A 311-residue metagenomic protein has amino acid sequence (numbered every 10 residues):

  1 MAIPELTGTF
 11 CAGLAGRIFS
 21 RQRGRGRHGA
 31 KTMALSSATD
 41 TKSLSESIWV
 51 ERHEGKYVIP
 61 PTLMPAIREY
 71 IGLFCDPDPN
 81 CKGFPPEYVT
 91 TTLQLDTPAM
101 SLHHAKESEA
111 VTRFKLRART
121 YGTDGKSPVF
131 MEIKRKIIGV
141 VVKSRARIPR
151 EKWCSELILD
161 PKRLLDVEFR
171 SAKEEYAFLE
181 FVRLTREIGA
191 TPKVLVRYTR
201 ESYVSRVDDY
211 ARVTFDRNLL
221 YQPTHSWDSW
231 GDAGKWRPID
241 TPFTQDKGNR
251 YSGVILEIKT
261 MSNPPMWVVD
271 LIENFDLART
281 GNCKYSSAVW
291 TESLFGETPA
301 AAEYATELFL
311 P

Functional and structural regions predicted by a protein language model:
L6-P311: Phosphate-end processing signature that detects enzymes handling 5′-triphosphorylated RNA and polyphosphate
